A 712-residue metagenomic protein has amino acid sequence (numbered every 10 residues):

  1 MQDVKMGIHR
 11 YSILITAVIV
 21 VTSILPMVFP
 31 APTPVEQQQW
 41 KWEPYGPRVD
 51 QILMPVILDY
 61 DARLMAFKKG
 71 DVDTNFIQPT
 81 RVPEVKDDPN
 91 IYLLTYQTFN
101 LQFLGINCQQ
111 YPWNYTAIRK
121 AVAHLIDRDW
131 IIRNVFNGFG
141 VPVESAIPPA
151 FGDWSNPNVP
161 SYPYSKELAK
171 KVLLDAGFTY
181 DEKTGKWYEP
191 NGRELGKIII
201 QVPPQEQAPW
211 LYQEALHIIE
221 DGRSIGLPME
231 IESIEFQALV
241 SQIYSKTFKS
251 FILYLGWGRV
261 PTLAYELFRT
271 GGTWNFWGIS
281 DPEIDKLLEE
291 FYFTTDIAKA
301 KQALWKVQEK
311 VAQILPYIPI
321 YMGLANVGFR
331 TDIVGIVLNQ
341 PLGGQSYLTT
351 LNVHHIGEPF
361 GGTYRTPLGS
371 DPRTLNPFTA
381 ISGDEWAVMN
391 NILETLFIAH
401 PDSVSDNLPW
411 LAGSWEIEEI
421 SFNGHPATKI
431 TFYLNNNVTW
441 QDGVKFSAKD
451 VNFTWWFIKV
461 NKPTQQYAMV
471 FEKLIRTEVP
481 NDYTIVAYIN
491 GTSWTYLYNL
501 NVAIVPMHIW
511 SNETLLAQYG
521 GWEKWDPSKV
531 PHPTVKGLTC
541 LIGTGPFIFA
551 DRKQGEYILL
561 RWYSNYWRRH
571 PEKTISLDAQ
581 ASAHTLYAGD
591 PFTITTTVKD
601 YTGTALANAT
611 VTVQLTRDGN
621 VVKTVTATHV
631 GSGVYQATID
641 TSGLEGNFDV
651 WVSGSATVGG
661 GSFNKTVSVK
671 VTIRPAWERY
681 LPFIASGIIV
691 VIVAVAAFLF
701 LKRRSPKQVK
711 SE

Functional and structural regions predicted by a protein language model:
V28-D59, P83-N100, E182-T184, Y188-K197 (+5 more regions): Aromatic-rich, solvent-exposed beta-strand/loop patch
P34-W42, N114-E220, Q302, K306 (+4 more regions): Append "and occasionally in soluble cytosolic enzymes with long acidic Gly/Pro-rich linkers
V56, I132, P228-L239, A264-T331 (+2 more regions): Extracytoplasmic/peripheral linker and loop segments enriched in polar/acidic and small residues with frequent Thr/Pro
R63-K68, P112-N114, R119-A121, S414-T464 (+1 more regions): Aromatic- and charge-enriched surface segment that lines or borders ligand/interaction sites
I77, R223-W274, T366: Periplasmic binding protein-like
H124, D332, A468-K524, P546-K553: Surface-exposed binding/hinge segments that line and control ligand-binding clefts or catalytic entry sites
V135-F136, P367-N423, I542: N-terminal lobe/hinge region of extracytoplasmic solute-binding protein
V327-T363, R568: Long beta-strand-rich cores associated with HINT superfamily self-processing modules
